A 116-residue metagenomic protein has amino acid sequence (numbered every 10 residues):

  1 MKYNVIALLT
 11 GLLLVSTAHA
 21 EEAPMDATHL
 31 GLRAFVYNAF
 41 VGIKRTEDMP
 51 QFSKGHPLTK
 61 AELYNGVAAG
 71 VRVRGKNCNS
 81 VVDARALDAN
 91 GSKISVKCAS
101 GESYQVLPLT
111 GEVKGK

Functional and structural regions predicted by a protein language model:
M1-A7: Bacterial N-terminal signal peptides that target proteins for export
A7-V15: Bacterial N-terminal signal peptides
A20-T46: N-terminal propeptides/low-complexity segments immediately following signal peptides in secreted or periplasmic proteins
Q51-V82: Short, non-transmembrane alpha-helical segments in secretory-pathway proteins
N79-L109: Exposed beta-strand-loop-beta-strand "reactive/processing" segments of non-cytosolic proteins
E112-K116: A short, surface-exposed interaction/processing loop segment used at functional sites
